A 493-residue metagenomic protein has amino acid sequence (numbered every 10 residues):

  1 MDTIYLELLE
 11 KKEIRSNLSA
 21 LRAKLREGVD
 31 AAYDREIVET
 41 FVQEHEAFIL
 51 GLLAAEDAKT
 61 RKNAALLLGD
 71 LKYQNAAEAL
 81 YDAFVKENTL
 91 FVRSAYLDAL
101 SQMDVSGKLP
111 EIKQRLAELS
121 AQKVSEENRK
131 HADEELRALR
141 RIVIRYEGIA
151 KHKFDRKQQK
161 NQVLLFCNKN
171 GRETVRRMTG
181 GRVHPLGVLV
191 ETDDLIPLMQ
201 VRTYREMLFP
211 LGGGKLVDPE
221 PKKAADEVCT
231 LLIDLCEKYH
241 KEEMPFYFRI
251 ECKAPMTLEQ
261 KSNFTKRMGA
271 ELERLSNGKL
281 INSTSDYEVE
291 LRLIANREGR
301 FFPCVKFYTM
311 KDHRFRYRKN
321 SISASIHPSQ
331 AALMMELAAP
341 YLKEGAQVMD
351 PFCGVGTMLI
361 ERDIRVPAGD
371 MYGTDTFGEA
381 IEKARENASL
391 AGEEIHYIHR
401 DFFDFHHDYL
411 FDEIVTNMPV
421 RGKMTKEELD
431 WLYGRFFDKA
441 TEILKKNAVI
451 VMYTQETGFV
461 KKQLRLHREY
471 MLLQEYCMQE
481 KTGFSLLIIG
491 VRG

Functional and structural regions predicted by a protein language model:
D2-L6, E39-L52, Y73-V85, S106-L119 (+1 more regions): Amphipathic alpha-helical scaffolding segments comprising HEAT/armadillo-like alpha-solenoid repeats
K11-E27, Q43, A58-K62, Q74 (+2 more regions): Alpha-helix N-cap/helix-start positions at coil->helix boundaries
S19-T40, K62-L71, S94-V105, K130-L139: Structural detector for internal amphipathic alpha-helices that build alpha-solenoid repeat scaffolds
V85, S101, K113-L275: Non-catalytic nucleic-acid substrate-recognition regions in nucleic-acid-modifying enzymes
F301-Y341: SAM-dependent Rossmann-like transferase core, predominantly class I methyltransferases with a strong bias toward
H327, A331-Y409: Conserved S-adenosyl-L-methionine
L390, E394-K481: S-adenosylmethionine
M478-G493: Core SAM-dependent methyltransferase catalytic element
